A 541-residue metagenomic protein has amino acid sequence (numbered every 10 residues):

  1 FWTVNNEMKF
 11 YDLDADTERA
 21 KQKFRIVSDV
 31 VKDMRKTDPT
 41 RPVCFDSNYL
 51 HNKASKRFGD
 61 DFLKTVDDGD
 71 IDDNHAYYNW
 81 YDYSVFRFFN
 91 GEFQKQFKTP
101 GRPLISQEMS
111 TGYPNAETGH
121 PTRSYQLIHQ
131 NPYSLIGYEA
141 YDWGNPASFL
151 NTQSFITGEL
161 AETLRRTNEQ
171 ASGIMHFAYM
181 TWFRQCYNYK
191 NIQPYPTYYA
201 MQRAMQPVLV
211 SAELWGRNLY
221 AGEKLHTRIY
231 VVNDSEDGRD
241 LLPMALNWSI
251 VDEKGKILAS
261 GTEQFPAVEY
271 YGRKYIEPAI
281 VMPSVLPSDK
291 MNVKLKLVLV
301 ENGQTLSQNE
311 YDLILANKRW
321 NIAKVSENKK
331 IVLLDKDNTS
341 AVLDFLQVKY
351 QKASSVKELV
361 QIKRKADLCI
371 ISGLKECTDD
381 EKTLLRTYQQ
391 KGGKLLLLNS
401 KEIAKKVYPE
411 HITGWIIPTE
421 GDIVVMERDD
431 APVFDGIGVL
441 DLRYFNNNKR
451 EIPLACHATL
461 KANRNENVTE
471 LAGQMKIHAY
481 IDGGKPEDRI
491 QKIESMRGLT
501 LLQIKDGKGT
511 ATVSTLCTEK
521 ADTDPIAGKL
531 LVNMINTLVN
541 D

Functional and structural regions predicted by a protein language model:
F1-I192: Substrate-binding/catalytic cleft of secreted carbohydrate-active enzymes, primarily glycoside hydrolases
T37, Y83-F86, V342-D344, I416-I526: Catalytic beta-strand/loop cores that center a nucleophilic Ser/Cys/Thr and support acyl-enzyme chemistry
N52-F62, S84-Q94, P196, S354-E358 (+2 more regions): Alpha-helical scaffolding within the catalytic cores of extracellular/periplasmic polymer-degrading hydrolases
H176-V232, M244, Y311: Aromatic-rich peripheral "rim/lid" segments of glycoside hydrolase catalytic domains that contact and position glycan
K224-A267, K274-I280, D289-V300, D344: Beta-strand-rich binding/interaction modules
F265-V268, Q304-S326: Short beta-strand elements
E327-G414, Y480-D482, R489-Q491, S495 (+3 more regions): Helical hinge/lid and interdomain linker segments adjacent to catalytic or ligand-binding clefts that mediate domain
K375-A455, N536: A glycine-rich, often tryptophan-bearing local segment used as a flexible ligand/cofactor-contacting loop or short
